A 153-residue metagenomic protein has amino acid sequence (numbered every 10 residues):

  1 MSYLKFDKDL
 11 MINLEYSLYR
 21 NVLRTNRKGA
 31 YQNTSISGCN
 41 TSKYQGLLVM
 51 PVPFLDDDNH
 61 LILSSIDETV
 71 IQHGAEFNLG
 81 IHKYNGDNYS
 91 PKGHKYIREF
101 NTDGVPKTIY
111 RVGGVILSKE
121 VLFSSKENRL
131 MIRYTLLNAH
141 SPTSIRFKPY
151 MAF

Functional and structural regions predicted by a protein language model:
M1-F153: Terminal accessory carbohydrate-recognition/targeting modules of carbohydrate-active enzymes
